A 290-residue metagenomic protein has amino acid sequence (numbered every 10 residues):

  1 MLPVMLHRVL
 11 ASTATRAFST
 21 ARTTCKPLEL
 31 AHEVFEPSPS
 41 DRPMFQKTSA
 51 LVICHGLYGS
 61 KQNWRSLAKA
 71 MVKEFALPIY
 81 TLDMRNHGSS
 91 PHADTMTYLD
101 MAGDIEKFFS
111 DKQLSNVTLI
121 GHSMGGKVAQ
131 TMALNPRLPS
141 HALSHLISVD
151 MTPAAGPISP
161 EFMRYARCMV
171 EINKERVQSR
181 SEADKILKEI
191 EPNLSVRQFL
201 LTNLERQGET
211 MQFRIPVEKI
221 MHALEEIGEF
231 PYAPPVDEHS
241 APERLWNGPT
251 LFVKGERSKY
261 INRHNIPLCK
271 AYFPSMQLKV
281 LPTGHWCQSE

Functional and structural regions predicted by a protein language model:
M1-V52, K69, K73-L77, L114-S115: Alpha/beta-hydrolase fold catalytic core
E33-R42, V72-I120, M124, V128 (+1 more regions): Active-site loop/oxyanion-hole signature of alpha/beta-hydrolase fold enzymes
T48, G56-G59, S123, E256: Active-site glycine-rich loops that stabilize anionic/oxyanionic intermediates across multiple enzyme folds
G56-S66, I79: Serine-hydrolase catalytic-loop signature spanning alpha/beta hydrolases and amidase-signature enzymes
Y58, M84-G88, P153, G284-C287: Alpha/beta-hydrolase active-site loop signature
Q130-S179, A183, N262: Flexible "cap/lid" loop of the alpha/beta hydrolase fold
K174-A233: Conserved alpha/beta-hydrolase catalytic His-Asp/Glu region
G208-P282: Conserved serine/cysteine hydrolase catalytic core
